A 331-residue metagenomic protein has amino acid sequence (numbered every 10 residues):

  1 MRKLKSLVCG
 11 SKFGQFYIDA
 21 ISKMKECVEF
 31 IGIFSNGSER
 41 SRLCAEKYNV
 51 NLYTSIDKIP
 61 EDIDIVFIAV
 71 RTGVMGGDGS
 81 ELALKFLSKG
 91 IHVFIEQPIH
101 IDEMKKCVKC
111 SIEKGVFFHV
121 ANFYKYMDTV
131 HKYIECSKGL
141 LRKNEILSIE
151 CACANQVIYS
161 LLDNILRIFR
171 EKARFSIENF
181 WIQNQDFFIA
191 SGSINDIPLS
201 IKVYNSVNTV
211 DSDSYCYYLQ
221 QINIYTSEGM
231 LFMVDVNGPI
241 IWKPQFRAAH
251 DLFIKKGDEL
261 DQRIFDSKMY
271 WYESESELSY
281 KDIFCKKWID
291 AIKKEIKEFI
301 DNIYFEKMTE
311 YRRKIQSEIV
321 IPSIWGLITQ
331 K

Functional and structural regions predicted by a protein language model:
M1-Y48: N-terminal Rossmann-like dinucleotide-binding module
K3, V8, A45-K47, I65-V70 (+2 more regions): C-terminal helix-rich "cap/oligomerization" subdomain common to oxidoreductases
L7-C9, F34, A69, A121 (+1 more regions): Short hydrophobic segments within beta-strands
Y17, Y48-C110: Beta-loop-alpha module in the N-terminal Rossmann-like domain of NAD(P)-dependent dehydrogenases, especially those
R71-G73, F123, S206: Short glycine-rich anion-binding loops that position phosphate/pyrophosphate groups of nucleotides and phosphorylated
H100-N164, Q316: A contiguous active-site-proximal alpha/beta segment in oxidoreductase catalytic domains
N144-E228, V236-N237: Rossmann-like dinucleotide-binding domain that binds NAD(P)(H)
M230-Y311: C-terminal glycine/acidic-rich active-site capping loop/insertion
